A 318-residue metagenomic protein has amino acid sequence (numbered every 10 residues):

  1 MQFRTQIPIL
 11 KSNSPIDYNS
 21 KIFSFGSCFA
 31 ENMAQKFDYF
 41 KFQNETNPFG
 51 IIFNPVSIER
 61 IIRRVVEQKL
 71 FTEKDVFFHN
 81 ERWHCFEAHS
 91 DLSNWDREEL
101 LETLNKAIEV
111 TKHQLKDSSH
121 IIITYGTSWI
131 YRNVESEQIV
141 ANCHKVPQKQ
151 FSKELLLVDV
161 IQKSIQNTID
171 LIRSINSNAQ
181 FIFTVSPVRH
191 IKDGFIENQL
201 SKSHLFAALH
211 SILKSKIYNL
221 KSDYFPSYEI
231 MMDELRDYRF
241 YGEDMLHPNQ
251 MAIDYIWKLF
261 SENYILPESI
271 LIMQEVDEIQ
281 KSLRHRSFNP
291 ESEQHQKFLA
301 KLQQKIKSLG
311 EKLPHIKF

Functional and structural regions predicted by a protein language model:
M1-T72, A208-S211: Serine-esterase "nucleophile elbow" of acetyl-processing enzymes
Q2, K11-S14, S20, S174-A179 (+4 more regions): Residues lining hydrophobic/aromatic ligand-binding pockets adjacent to catalytic sites
T5, S128, D170-Q199, V276-L283: Active-site segments of SGNH/GDSL-like serine hydrolases that catalyze O-acetyl group transfer/hydrolysis on lipids
N32, Q43-I123, T127-R132: Conserved SGNH/GDSL esterase-like catalytic core that processes O-acyl groups on lipids and polysaccharides
Q114, I161-F181, A208-D223, N263: A structural motif corresponding to the C-terminal end of an alpha-helix and its immediate exit/capping segment
E135-V158: A solvent-exposed, charged loop/short amphipathic helix patch at secondary-structure junctions
Q180-I182, S203-K216, L220-D237, L259 (+1 more regions): Extracellular serine-dependent O-acyl
L259-F318: Conserved catalytic region of serine esterases and O-acyltransferases that act on ester linkages in lipids
